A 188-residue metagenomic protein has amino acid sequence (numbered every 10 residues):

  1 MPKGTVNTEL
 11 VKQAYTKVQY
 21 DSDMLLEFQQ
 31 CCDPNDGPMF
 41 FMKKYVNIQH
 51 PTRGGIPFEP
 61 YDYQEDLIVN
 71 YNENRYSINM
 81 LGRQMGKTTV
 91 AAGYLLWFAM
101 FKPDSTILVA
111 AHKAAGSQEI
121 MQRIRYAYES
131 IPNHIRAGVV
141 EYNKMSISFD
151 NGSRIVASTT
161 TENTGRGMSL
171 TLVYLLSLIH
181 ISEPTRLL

Functional and structural regions predicted by a protein language model:
P2-S182, R186: Phosphate/NTP-binding elements of NTP-utilizing enzymes
